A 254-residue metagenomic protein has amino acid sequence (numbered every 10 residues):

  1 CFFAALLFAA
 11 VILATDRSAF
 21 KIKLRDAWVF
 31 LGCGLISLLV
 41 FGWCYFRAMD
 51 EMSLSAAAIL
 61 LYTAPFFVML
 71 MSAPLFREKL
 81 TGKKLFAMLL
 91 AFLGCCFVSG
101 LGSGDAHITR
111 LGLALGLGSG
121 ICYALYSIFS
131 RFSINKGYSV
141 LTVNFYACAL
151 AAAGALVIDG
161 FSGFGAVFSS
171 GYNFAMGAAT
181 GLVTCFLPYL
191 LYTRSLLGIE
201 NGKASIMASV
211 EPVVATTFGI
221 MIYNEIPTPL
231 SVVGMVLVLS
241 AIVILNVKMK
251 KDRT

Functional and structural regions predicted by a protein language model:
F2-L6, Y45-K79, S119, N201-I220: Specific alpha-helical transmembrane segments that line the substrate/conduction pathway and gating interfaces
L6-F8, M71, L80-G102, C148 (+4 more regions): Hydrophobic transmembrane alpha-helices of multi-pass small-molecule transport proteins
F8-A9, V68-M69, D105-G163, L191: Transmembrane alpha-helical segments that form core, pore/gating elements of small-molecule transporters/exporters
T15-S55, F97, G181-I199: Specific transmembrane alpha-helical segments of multi-pass solute transporters/efflux pumps, especially DMT/EamA
I22-W28, G100-C122, G160-A179, I226-V236: Juxtamembrane helix-entry segments on the extracytoplasmic side of multipass membrane proteins
R25-G32, L80-F92, G112-G116, G137-A147: Cytoplasmic-side transmembrane-helix entry/capping segments in multi-pass membrane proteins
L35-L39, W43, P65-L70, A124 (+3 more regions): Hydrophobic/small/kink-forming positions within alpha-helical transmembrane segments of polytopic membrane proteins
G42, A57-T63, F129-A151, C185-M221: Helix-helix packing/entry segments at the starts of transmembrane helices
